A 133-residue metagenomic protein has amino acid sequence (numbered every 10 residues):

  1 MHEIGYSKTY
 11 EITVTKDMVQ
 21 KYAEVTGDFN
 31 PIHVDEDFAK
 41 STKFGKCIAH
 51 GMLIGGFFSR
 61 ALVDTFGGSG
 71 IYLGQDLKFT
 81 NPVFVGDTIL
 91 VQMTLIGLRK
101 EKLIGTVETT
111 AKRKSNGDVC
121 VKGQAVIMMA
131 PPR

Functional and structural regions predicted by a protein language model:
M1-C47: Catalytic strand-loop segment that frames the active site of acyl-thioester-processing enzymes
M1-S7, V83-R133: HotDog/MaoC-like acyl-thioester-processing domains
K8-V14, L77, A125-I127: Generic detection of short hydrophobic beta-strand segments and adjacent strand-loop junctions
Q20, G55-G56: Short amphipathic alpha-helical segments
F29, G68-S69, D118: Secondary-structure boundary/capping positions in well-ordered alpha/beta enzyme cores
T42-K46, G56-L95: Hydrophobic beta-strand-centered segment that forms part of the acyl-chain substrate-binding groove
G51: Short, conserved phosphate/pyrophosphate- and ester-handling motifs at nucleotide-, phospho-/glycolipid
